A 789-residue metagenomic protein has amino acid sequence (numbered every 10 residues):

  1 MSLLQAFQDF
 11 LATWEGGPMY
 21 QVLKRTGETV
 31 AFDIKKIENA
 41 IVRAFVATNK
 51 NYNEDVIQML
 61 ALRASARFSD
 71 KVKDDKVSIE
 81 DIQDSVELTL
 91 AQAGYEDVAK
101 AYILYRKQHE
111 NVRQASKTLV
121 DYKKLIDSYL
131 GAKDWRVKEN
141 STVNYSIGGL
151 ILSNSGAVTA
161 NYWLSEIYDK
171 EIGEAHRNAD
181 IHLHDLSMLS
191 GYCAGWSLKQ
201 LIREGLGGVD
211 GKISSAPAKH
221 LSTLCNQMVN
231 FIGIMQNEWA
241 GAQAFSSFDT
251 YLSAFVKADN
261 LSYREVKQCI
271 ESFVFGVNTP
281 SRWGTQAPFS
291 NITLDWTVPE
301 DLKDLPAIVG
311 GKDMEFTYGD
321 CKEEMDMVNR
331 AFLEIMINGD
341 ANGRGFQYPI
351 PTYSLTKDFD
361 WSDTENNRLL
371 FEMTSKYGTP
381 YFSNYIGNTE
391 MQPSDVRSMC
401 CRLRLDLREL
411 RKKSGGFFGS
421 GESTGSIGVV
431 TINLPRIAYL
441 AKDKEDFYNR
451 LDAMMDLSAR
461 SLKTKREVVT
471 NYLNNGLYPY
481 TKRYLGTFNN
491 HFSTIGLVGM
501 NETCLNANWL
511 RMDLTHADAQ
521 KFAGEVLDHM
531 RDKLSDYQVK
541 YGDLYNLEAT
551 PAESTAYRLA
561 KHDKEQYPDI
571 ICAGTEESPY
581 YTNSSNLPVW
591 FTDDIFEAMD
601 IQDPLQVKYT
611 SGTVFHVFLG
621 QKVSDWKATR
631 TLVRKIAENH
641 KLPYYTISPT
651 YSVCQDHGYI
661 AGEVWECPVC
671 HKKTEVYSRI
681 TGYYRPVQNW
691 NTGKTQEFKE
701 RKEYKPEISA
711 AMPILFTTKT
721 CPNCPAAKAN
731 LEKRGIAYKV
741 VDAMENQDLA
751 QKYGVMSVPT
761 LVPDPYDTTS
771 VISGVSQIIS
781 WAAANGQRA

Functional and structural regions predicted by a protein language model:
S2-L125, T487: Charged, amphipathic alpha-helical regulatory modules used for macromolecular assembly or allosteric control
Q108-V112, T118-N489, L510, H516-V669 (+1 more regions): Conserved catalytic cores of very large enzyme subunits
W239, Q243, A287, T487-C504 (+1 more regions): Conserved phosphate/anionic-ligand binding catalytic regions in large, soluble enzymes, centered on
T650-V669, E675-A711: Intrinsic, low-complexity terminal and presequence regions
S709-K739: Local sequence-structure signature of Cys/Sec-based thiol-disulfide redox active-site neighborhoods
F716, I736-D748, S757: Thiol-based oxidoreductase modules, predominantly thioredoxin-like and allied folds used for disulfide exchange
Q751-V762: Structural micro-motif
P763-A789: Non-catalytic, surface beta->alpha helical segment in thiol-disulfide oxidoreductase systems
